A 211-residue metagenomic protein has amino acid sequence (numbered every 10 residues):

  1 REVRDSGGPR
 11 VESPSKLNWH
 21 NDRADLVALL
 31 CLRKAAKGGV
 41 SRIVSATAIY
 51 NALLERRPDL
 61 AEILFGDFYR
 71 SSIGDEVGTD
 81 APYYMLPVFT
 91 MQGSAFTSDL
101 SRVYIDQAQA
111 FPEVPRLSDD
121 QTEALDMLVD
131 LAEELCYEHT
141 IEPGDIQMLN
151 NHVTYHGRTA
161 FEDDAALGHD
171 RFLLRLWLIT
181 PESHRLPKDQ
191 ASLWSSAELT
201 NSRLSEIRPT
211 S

Functional and structural regions predicted by a protein language model:
R1-P143, M148-S211: Active-site environment of non-heme Fe oxygenases that use a 2-His-1-carboxylate facial triad
